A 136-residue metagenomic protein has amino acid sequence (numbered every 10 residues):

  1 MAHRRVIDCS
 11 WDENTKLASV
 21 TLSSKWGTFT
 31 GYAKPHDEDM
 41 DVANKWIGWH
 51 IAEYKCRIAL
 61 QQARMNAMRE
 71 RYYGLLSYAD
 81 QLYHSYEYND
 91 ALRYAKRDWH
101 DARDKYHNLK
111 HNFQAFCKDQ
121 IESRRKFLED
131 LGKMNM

Functional and structural regions predicted by a protein language model:
M1-M136: Catalytic phosphate/metal-binding cores of nucleic-acid and nucleotide-processing enzymes, i.e., regions that mediate
